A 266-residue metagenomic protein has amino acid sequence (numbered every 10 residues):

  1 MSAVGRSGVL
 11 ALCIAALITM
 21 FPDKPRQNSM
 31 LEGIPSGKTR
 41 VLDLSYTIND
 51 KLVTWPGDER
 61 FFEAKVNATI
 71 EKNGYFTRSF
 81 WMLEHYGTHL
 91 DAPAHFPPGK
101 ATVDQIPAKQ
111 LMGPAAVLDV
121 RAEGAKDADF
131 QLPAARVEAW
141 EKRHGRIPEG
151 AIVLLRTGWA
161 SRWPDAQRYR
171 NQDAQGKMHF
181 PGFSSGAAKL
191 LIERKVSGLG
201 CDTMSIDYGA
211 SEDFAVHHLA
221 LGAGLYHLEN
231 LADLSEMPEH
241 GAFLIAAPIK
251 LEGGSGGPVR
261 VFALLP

Functional and structural regions predicted by a protein language model:
M1-V9: Bacterial N-terminal signal peptides that target proteins for export
V9-T19: Bacterial N-terminal signal peptides
T19-P266: Active-/binding-site microenvironments in catalytic and ligand-binding cores
